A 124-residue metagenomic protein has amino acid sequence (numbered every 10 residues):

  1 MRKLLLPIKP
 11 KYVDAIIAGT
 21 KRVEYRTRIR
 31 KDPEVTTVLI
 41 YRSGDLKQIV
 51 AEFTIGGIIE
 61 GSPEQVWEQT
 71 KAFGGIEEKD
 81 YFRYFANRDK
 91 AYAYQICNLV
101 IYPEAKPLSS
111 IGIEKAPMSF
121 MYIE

Functional and structural regions predicted by a protein language model:
M1-K3, P7-E34, D45-V50, I58-E124: Contiguous surface segments at macromolecular interaction interfaces
L39-R42: Short beta-strand segments that buttress and anchor functional surface loops
